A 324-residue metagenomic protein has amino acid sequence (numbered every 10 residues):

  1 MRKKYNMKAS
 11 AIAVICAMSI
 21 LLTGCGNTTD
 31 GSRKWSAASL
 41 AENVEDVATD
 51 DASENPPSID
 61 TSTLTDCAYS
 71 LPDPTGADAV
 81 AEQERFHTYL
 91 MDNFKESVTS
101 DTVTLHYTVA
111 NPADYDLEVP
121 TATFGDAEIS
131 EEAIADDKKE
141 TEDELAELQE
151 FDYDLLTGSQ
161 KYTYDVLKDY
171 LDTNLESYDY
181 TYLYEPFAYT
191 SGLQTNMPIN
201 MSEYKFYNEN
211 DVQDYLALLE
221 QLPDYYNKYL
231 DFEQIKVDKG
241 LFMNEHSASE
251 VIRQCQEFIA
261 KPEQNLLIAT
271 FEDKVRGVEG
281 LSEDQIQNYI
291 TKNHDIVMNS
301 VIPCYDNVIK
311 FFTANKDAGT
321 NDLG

Functional and structural regions predicted by a protein language model:
M1-R2, F232: Terminal targeting segments of Actinobacterial cell-envelope proteins
R2-I12: Bacterial N-terminal signal peptides that target proteins for export
I20-G24: C-terminal motif of bacterial Sec signal peptides marking the signal peptidase cleavage site
G26-T28: Bacterial signal peptide processing site
W35-S36, L40-G324: N-terminal maturation segment of proteins
